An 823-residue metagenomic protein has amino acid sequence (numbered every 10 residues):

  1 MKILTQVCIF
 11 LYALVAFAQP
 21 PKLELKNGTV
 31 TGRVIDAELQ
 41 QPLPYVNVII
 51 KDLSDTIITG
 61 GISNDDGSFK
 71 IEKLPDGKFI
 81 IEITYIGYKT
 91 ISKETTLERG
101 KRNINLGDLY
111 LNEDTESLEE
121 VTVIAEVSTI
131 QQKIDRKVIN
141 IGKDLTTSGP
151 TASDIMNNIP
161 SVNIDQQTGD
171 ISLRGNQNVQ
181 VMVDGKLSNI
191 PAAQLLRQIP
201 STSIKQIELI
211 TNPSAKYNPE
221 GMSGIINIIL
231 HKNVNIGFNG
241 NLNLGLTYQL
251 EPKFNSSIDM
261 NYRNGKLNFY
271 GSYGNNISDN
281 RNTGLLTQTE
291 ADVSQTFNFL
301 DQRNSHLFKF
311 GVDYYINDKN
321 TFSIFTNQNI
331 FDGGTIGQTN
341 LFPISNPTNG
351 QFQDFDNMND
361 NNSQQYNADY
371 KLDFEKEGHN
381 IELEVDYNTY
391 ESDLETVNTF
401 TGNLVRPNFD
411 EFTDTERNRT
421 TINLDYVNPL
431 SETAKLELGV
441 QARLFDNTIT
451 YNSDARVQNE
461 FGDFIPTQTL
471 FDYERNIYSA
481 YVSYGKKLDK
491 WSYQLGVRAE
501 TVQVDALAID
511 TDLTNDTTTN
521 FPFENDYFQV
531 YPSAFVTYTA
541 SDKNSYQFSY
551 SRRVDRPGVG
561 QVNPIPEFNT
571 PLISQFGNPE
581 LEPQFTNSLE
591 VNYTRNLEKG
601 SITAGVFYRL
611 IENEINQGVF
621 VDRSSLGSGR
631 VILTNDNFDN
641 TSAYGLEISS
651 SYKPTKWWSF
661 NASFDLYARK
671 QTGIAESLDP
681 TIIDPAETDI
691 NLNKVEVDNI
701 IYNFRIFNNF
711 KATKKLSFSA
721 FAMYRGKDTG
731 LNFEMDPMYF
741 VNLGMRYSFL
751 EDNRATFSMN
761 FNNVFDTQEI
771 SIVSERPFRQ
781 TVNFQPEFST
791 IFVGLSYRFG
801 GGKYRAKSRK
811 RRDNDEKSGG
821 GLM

Functional and structural regions predicted by a protein language model:
P20-K22, I35-L39, N47-K51, E82-Y88 (+5 more regions): Short, acidic, small-residue-rich periplasmic hinge/interaction motif at the N-terminus of Gram-negative outer-membrane
D52-S68: Short, acidic Ser/Thr/Gly-rich low-complexity loop/linker segments typical of extracellular and cell-surface proteins
E72, K186-T211: Short acidic/polar hinge/loop motifs at secondary-structure boundaries that mediate gating or recognition
D108-L109, A152-I155, I171, Q194-L195 (+3 more regions): N-terminal periplasmic accessory domains that precede and gate Gram-negative outer-membrane beta-barrel machines
P219-I226, V234-G284, R303-H306: Outer-membrane beta-barrel translocator/receptor signature
T296, D410, R419-N423, F464-T469 (+7 more regions): Outer membrane beta-barrel strand-and-loop segments of large Gram-negative receptors, especially TonB-dependent
L307-F331, D356-I509, T539-D542, G600-Y608 (+1 more regions): Face-selective signature of the C-terminal outer-membrane beta-barrel domain
E391-D393, Q503-D505, D542-S588, Y608-L633 (+1 more regions): Surface-exposed extracellular loop regions of Gram-negative outer-membrane beta-barrel proteins, predominantly
